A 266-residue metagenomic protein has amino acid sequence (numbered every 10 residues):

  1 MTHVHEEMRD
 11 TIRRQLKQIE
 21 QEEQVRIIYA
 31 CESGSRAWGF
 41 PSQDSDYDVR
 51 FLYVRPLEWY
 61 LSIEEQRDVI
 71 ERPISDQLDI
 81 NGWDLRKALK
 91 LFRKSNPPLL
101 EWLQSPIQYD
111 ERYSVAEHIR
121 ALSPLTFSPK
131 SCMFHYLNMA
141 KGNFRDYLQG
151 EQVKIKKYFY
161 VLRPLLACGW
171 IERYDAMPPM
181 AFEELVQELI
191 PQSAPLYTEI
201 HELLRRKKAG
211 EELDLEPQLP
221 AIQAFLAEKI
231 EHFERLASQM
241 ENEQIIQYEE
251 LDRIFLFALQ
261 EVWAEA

Functional and structural regions predicted by a protein language model:
M1-C31: Helical scaffold of the NTase/Pol beta-like nucleotidyltransferase catalytic core
T2-H3, R13, K17, P179-E183 (+5 more regions): Non-catalytic helical "accessory" subdomain of NTase-fold nucleotidyltransferases
Y29-E32, E101, I171-R173, P178: A structural signal for short, well-ordered beta-strand segments and their strand-loop junctions that often border
E32-S75: Catalytic metal-binding acidic patch
R55-E58, S95-P98, G142, A167-C168: Short loop/turn segments at secondary-structure transitions that flank enzyme active sites
S62-K141: A basic- and aromatic-enriched beta-loop-alpha substructure that forms the phosphate/nucleotide- and DNA/RNA-contacting
R120-Q247: Conserved nucleotidyltransferase catalytic core and NTase-mimicking acidic/glycine-rich helix/loop elements in nucleic
E241-A266: Acidic, carboxylate-rich catalytic segments that either coordinate divalent cations
